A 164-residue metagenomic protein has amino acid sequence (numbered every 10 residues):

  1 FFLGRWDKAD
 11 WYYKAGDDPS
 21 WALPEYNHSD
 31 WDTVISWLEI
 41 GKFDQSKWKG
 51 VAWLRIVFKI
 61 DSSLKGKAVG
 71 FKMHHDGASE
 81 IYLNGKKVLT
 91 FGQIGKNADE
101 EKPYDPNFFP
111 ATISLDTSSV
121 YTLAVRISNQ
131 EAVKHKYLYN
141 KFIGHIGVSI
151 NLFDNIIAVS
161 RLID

Functional and structural regions predicted by a protein language model:
F1-G66: Extended carbohydrate-recognition surfaces in non-catalytic/accessory domains of CAZymes and lectin-like proteins
L3-D17, E100-D164: An acidic-aromatic loop/edge-strand motif
Y26-H28, A68-M73, N140-F142, L162: Short intrinsically disordered coil segments
W31, F58, S62-N84, V88 (+1 more regions): Aromatic-lined ligand-binding clefts that engage carbohydrates, nucleic acids, or primary amines
S36-Q45, K86-F109: Solvent-exposed beta-strand/loop surfaces of large extracellular or lumenal domains
K47-K49, L64, H74, Y104 (+1 more regions): Surface-exposed coil/turn segments at beta-strand junctions on protein surfaces, enriched
A78, K86-F91, V120, H135-Y139: Extracellular/lumen-exposed scaffold segments
